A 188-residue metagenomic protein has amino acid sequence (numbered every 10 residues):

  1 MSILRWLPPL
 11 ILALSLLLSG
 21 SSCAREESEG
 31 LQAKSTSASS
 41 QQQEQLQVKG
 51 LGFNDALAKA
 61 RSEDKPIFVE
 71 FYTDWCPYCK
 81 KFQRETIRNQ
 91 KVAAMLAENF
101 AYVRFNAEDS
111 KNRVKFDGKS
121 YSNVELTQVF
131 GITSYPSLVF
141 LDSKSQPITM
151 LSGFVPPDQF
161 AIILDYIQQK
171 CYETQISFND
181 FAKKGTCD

Functional and structural regions predicted by a protein language model:
M1-L10: Bacterial N-terminal signal peptides that target proteins for export
P9-S19: Bacterial N-terminal signal peptides
L18-E29, A38-Q41: Bacterial Sec-dependent signal peptides at the C-terminal "C-region" and cleavage site
K49-K65, L96: A short beta-strand-turn-helix
S62-P77, Y102: Short active-site neighborhood of thiol/selenol oxidoreductases, capturing the structured segment around
K80-A97: Typically the conserved alpha-helix immediately C-terminal to a functionally engaged Cys/Sec in thioredoxin-like
I87, Q128-E173: Non-catalytic, surface beta->alpha helical segment in thiol-disulfide oxidoreductase systems
M95, A101-T133: Structural alpha/beta surface segment adjacent to cysteine/selenocysteine redox centers across thiol/disulfide enzymes
